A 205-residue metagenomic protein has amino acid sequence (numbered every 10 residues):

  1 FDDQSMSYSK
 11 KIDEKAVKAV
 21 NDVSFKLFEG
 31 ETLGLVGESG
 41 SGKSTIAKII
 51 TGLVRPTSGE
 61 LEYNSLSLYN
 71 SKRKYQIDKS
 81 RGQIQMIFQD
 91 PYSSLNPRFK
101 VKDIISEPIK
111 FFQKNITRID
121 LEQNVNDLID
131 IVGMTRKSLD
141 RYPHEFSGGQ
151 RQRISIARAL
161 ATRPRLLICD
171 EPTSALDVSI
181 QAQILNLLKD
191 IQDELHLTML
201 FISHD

Functional and structural regions predicted by a protein language model:
K11-E14, L68-Q85, F111: ABC ATPase NBD coupling module
V36-G37: The feature captures the beta-strand-to-loop junction immediately N-terminal to the Walker
T51: Helix-to-loop junction immediately C-terminal to a conserved catalytic motif
G59-N70: Conserved ABC transporter NBD signature motif
I119-K137: Conserved ABC ATPase "signature" region
Y142-F146, Q150: Conserved ABC ATPase signature
A161-R165: A short, proline-enriched helix->beta-strand linker immediately N-terminal to the Walker B motif in ABC-type P-loop
